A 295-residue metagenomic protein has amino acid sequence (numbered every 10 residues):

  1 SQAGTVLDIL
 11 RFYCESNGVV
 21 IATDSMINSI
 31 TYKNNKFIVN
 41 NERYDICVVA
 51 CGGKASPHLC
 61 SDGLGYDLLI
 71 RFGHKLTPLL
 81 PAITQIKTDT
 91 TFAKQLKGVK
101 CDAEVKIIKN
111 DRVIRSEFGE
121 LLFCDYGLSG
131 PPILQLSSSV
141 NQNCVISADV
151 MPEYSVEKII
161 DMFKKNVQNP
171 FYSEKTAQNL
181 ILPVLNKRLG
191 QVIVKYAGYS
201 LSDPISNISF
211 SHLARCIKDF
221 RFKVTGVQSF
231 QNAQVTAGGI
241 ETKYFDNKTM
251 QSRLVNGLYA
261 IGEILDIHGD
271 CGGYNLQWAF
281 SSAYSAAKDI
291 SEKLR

Functional and structural regions predicted by a protein language model:
S1-F12, A22, S56-S61, T91 (+1 more regions): Short beta-strand to alpha-helix junction loop
S1-I46, N186, G190, V194: Feature captures the FAD/FMN-dependent oxidoreductase FAD-binding
S1-L7, A82-T91, V227-Y244: Flavin (FAD/FMN) cofactor-binding core of flavoprotein oxidoreductases
T23, Q191-H268: A glycine-rich dinucleotide-binding beta-alpha-beta segment and adjacent secondary-structure elements that constitute
I27, E42-S61, L69-I70, L121-Y126 (+2 more regions): Short hydrophobic core segments
K54-F72, I267-L294: A conserved FAD-binding loop/helix module that cradles the flavin
S56-P57, Q85-I86, C124, L128-P131 (+2 more regions): Glycine-rich phosphate/pyrophosphate-binding beta-alpha loops
K75-P78, K87-I205: An anion/pyrophosphate-binding glycine-rich loop and adjacent beta-alpha core in soluble alpha-beta enzymes
